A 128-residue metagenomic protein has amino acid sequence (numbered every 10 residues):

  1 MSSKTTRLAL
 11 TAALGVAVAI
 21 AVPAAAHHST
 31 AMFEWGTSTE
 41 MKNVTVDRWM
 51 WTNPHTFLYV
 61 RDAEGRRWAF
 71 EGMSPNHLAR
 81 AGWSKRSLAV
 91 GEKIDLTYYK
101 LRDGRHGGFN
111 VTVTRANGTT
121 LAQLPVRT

Functional and structural regions predicted by a protein language model:
A9-A21: Bacterial N-terminal signal peptides
A24-T39: Short boundary/loop segments of OB/S1/cold-shock single-stranded nucleic-acid-binding domains
N43-V46: Conserved hydrophobic positions within beta-strands
T52-R61: Short aromatic-glycine-enriched beta-strand elements
G65-S74: A short macromolecule-binding patch
R80-D95: Short nucleic-acid-contacting surface segments enriched for D/E, G, S/T with interspersed K/R
L101-P125: OB-fold/S1-family single-stranded nucleic acid-binding modules
